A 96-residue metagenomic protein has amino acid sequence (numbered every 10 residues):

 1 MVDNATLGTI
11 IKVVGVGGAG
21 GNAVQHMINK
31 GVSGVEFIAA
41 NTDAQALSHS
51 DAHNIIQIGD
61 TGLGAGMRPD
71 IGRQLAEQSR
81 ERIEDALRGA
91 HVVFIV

Functional and structural regions predicted by a protein language model:
M1-V96: Tubulin/FtsZ superfamily GTPase core signature
